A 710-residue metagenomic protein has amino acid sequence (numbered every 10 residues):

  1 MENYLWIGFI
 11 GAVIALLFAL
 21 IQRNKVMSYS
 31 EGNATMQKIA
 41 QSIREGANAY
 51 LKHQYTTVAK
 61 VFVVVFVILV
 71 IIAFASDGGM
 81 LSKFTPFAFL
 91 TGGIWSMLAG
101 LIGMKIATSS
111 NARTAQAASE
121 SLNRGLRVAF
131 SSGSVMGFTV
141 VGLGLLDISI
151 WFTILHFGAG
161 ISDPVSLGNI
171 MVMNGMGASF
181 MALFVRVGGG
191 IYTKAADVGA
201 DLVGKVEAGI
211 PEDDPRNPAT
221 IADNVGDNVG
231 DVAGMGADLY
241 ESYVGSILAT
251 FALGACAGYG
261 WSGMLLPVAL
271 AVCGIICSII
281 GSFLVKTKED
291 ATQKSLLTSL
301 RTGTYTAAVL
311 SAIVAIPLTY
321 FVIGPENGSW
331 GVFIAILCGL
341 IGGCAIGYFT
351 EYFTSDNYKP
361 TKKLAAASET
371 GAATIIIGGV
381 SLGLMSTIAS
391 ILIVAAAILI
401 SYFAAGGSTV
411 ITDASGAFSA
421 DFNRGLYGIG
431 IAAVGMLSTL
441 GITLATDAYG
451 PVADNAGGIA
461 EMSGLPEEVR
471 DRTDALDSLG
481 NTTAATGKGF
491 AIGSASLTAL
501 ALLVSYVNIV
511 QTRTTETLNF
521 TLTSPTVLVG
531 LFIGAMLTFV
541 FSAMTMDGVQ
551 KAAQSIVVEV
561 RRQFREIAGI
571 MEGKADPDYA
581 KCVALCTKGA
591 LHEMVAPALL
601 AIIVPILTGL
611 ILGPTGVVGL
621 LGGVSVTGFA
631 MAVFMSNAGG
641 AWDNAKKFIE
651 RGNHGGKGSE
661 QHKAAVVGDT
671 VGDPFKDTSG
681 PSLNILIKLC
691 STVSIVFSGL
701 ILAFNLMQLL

Functional and structural regions predicted by a protein language model:
M1-L710: Hydrophobic packing and interface segments
